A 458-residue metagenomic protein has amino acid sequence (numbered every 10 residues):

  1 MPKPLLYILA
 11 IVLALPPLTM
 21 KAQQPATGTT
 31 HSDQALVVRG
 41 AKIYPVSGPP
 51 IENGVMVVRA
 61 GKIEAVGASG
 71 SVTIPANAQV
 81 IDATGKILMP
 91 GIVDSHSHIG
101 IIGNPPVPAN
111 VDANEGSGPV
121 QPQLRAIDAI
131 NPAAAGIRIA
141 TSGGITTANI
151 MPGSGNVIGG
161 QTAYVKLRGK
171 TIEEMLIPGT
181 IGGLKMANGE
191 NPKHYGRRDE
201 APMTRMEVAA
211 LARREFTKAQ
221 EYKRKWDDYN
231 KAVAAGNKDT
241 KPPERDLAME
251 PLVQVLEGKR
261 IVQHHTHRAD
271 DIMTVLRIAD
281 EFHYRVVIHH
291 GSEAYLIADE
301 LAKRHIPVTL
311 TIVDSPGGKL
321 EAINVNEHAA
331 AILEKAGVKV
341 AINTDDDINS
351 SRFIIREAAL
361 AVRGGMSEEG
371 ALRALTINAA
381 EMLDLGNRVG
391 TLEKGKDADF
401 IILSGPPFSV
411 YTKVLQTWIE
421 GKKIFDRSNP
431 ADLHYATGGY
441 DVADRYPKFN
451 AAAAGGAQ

Functional and structural regions predicted by a protein language model:
Y7-P17: Bacterial N-terminal signal peptides
Q23, D33, T73, Q416-Q458: Extracellular/periplasmic ectodomains of large secreted or surface enzymes and adhesion receptors
Q24-S32, I43, S47-M89, P106: Histidine-rich, glycine-flanked metal-binding segment
A41-Y44, E393-T437: C-terminal cap of metal-dependent C-N hydrolases
K86-P152, N156, A163: Metal-associated gating/positioning segment near the N- to mid-region
G103-I130, T171, A187, P192 (+3 more regions): Active-site gating loops and adjacent loop-to-helix segments of metal-dependent hydrolytic enzymes
N104-P105, V111-L124, I261, D299-A302 (+2 more regions): His/Asp/Glu-enriched, well-ordered alpha-helical/loop segment that forms or immediately abuts the divalent-metal
G136, T141-V286, K413, I419 (+1 more regions): Polyanionic/metal-chelating signatures
